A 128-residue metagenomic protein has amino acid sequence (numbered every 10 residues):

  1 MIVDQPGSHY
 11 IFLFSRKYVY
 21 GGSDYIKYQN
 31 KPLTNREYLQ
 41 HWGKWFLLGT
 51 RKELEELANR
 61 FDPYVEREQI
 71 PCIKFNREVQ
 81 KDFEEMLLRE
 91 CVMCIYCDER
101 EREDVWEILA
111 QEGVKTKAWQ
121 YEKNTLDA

Functional and structural regions predicted by a protein language model:
M1-A128: Structured alpha/beta or helical-core interaction and ligand-binding surfaces enriched in interleaved
